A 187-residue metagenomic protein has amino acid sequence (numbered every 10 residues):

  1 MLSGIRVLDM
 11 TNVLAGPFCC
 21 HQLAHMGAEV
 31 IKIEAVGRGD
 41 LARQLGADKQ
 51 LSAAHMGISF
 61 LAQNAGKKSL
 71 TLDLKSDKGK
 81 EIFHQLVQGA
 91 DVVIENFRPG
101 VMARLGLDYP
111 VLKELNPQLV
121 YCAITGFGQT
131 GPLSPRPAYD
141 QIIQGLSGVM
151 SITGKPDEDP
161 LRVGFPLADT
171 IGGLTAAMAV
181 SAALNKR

Functional and structural regions predicted by a protein language model:
M1-R187: N-terminal helix-loop segment corresponding to the beta1-alpha1 unit of nucleotide/adenylate-binding folds
